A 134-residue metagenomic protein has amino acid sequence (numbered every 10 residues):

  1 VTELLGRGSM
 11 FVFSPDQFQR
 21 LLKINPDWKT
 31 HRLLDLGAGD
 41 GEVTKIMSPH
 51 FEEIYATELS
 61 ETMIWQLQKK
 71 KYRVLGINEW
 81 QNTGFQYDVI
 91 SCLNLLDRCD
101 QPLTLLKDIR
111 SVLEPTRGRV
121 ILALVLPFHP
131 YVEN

Functional and structural regions predicted by a protein language model:
V1-K29, E42-V43, L124, V132-N134: N-terminal accessory regions of S-adenosyl-L-methionine
T30-G39: Conserved class I S-adenosyl-L-methionine
D40-W80: Class I SAM-dependent methyltransferase SAM/SAH-binding core
Q81-F85: Short conserved loop adjoining the S-adenosyl-L-methionine
S91: A conserved beta-strand element that flanks and buttresses the S-adenosyl-L-methionine
N94, R98: Short catalytic micro-motifs in class I SAM-dependent methyltransferases
T104-G118: A short glycine-rich, Lys/Arg-flanked "PGG" loop and its adjoining helix->strand segment in the class I
R117-L126: Conserved beta-strand signature within the Rossmann-like core of class I S-adenosyl-L-methionine
